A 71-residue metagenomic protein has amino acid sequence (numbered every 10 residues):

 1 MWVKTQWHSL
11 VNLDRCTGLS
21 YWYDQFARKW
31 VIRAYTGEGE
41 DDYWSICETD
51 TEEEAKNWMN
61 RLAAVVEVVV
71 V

Functional and structural regions predicted by a protein language model:
M1-V71: Eukaryotic intrinsically disordered, low-complexity regulatory linkers and tails enriched in Ser/Thr/Pro
